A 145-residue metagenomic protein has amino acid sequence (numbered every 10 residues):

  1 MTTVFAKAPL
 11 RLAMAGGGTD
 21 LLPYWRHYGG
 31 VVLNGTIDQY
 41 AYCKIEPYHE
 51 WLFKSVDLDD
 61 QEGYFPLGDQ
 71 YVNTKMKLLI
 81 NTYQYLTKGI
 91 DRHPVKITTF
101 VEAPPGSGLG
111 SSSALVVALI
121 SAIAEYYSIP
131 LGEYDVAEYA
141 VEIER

Functional and structural regions predicted by a protein language model:
M1-L109, S121-L131, E138, E142: ATP-binding N-lobe of GHMP and related small-molecule kinases
S112: Short, conserved phosphate/pyrophosphate- and ester-handling motifs at nucleotide-, phospho-/glycolipid
R145: Short, conserved catalytic or interaction motifs in soluble domains
